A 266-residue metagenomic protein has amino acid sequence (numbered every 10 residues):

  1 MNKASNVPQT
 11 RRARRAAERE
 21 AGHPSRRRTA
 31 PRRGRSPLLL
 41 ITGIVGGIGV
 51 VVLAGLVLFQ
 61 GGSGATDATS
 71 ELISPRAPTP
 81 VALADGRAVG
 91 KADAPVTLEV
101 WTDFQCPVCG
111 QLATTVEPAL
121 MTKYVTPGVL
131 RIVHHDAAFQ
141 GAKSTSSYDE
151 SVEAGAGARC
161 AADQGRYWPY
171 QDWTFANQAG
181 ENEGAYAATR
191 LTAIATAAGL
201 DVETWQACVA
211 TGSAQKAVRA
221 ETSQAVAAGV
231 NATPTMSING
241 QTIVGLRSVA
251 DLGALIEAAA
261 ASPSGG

Functional and structural regions predicted by a protein language model:
N2-D67, V96, T192-G266: C-terminal cap of thioredoxin/glutaredoxin-like
I41, P75-P80: Basic/polar, acidic-poor N-terminal "presequence/leader" segments that form or can form short amphipathic helices
D67-A77: Juxtamembrane extracytosolic/periplasmic "stalk" immediately C-terminal to the first targeting helix
T79-V96: A short beta-strand-turn-helix
A82-R87, E117-A119, T222-Q224: A generic local structural motif
A94, T102-F104, G110-I194: Structural alpha/beta surface segment adjacent to cysteine/selenocysteine redox centers across thiol/disulfide enzymes
V100-D103, V230: Processing junctions and N-termini across compartments
W101, H134-H135, Q206, P234: Short beta-strands and strand-loop turn motifs
